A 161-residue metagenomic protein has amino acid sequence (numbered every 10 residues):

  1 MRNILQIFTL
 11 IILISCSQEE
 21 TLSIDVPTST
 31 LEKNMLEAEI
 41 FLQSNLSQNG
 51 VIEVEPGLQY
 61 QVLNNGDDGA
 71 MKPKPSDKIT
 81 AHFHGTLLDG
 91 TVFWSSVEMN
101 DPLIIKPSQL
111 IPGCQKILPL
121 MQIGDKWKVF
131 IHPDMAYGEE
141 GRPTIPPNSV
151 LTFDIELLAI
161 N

Functional and structural regions predicted by a protein language model:
M1-T9: Sec-dependent signal peptide recognition, specifically the positively charged N-region followed immediately by
I4-L5, C16-N161: Cross-family detector of peptidyl-prolyl cis-trans isomerase
